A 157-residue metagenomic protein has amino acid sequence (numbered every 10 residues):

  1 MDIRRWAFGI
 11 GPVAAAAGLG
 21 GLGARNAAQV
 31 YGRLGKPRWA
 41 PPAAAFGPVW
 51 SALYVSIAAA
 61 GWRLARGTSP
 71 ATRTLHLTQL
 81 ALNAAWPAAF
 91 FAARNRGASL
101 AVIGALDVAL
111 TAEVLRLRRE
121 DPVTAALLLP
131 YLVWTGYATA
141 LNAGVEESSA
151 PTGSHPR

Functional and structural regions predicted by a protein language model:
M1-R157: Short amphipathic, positively biased membrane-proximal segments that drive organelle/inner-membrane targeting
